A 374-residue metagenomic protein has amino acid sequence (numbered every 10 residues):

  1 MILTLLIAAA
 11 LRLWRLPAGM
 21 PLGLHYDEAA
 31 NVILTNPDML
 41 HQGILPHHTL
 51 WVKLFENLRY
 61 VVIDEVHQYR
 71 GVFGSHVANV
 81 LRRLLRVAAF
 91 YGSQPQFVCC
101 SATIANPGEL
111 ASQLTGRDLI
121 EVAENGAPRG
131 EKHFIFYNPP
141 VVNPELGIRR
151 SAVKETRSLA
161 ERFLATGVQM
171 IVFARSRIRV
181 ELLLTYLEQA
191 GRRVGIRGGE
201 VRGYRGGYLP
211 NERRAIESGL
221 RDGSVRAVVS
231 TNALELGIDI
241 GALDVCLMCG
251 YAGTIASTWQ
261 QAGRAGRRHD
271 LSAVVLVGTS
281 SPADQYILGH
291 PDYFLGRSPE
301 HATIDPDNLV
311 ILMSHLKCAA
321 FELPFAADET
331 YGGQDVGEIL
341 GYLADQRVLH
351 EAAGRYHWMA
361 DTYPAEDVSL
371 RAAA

Functional and structural regions predicted by a protein language model:
M1-T35: Membrane-integral, polyisoprenol-dependent glycosyltransferases of the GT-C/oligosaccharyltransferase superfamily
A30, L34-D38, I44-E366, A372: Helicase motor core with emphasis on the C-terminal RecA-like subdomain
